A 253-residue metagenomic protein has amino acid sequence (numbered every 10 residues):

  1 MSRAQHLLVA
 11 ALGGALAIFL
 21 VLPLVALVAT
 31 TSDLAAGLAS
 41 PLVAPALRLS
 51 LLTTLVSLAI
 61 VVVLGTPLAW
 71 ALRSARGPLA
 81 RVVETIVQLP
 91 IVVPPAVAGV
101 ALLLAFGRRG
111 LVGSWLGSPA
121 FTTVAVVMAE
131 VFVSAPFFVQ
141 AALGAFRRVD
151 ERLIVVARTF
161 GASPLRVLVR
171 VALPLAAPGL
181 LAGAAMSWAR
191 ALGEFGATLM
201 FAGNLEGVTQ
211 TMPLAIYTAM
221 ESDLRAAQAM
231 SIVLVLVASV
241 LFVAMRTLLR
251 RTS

Functional and structural regions predicted by a protein language model:
M1-D33, P41-R147, V171, L175-G196 (+2 more regions): Membrane-water interface segments at the C-terminal ends of transmembrane alpha-helices in multi-pass inner-membrane
A35, L116, M200, N204: Conserved short-loop catalytic and cofactor-binding motifs
G65-T66, E151, Q210-T211: A generic alpha-helix surface/boundary motif
A75, V149-A176: Short helix-to-coil transition segments within interhelical loops that connect adjacent transmembrane helices
A197-L224: Glycine-rich helix-loop "coupling/hinge" segments at transmembrane-helix boundaries in multipass transporters
V208, T252-S253: Feature of multi-pass inner-membrane transport and sensor proteins that recognizes transmembrane helices together
